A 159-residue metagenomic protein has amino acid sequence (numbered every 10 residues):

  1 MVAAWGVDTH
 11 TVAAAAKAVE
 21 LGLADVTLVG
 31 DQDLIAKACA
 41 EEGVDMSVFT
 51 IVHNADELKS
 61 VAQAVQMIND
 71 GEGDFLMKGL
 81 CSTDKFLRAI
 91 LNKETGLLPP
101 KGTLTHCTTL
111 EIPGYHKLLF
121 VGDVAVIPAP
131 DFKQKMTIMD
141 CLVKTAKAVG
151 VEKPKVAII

Functional and structural regions predicted by a protein language model:
M1-I159: Anion-binding alpha/beta catalytic cores of soluble intermediary-metabolism enzymes, centered on
